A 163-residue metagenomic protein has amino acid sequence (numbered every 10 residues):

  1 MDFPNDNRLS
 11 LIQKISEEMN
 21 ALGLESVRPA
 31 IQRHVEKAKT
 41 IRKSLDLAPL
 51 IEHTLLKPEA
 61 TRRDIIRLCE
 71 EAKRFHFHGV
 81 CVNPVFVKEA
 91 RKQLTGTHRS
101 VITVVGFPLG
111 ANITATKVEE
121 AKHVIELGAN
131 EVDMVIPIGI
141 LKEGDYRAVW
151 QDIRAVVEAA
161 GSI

Functional and structural regions predicted by a protein language model:
M1-I51: Charged, compositionally biased N-terminal leader segments and the immediate start of the first structured element
R42-L56, R67-A72: Generic N-terminal amphipathic, Lys/Arg-enriched alpha-helix
L47-L55, V80-V82, S100-G106, V132-M134: Hydrophobic faces of well-ordered beta-strands that scaffold small-molecule active sites in alpha/beta enzyme cores
E52, A90, V124: Conserved, mostly hydrophobic/aromatic
T61-E71, T114-V124: Short, acidic/polar
H78-G79, L109-H123, E143-Q151: Glycine-rich anion/phosphate-binding loops
P84, K88-L109, G144-I163: Alpha-helix-loop-beta-strand connector modules within alpha/beta enzyme cores
